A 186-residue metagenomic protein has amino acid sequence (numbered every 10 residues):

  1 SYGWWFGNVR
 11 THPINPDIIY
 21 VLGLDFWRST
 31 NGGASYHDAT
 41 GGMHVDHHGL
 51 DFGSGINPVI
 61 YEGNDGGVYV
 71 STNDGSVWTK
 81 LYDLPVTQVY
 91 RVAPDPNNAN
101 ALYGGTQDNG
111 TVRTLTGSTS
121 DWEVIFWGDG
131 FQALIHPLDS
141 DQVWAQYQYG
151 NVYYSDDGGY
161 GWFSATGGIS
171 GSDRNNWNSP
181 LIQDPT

Functional and structural regions predicted by a protein language model:
S1-T186: Beta-propeller blade termini and top-face loops
